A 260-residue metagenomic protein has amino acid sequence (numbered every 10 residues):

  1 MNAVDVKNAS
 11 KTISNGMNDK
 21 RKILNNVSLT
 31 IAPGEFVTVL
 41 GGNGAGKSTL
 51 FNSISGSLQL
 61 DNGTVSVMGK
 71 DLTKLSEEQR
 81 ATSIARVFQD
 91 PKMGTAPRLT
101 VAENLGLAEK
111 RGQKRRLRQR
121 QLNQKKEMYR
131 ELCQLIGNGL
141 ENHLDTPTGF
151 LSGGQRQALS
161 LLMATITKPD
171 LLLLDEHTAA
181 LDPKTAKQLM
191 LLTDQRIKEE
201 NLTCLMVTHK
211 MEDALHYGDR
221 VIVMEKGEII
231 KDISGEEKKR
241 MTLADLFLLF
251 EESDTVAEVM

Functional and structural regions predicted by a protein language model:
M1-A3, T12-N26, S76: A short, flexible loop at the N-terminus of ABC-type nucleotide-binding domains that lies
L40-G42: The feature captures the beta-strand-to-loop junction immediately N-terminal to the Walker
S55: Helix-to-loop junction immediately C-terminal to a conserved catalytic motif
G63-D71: Conserved ABC transporter NBD signature motif
D71-A85, M93, R115, L122 (+1 more regions): ABC ATPase NBD coupling module
T208-H209: H-loop/switch region of ABC-family ATPase nucleotide-binding domains
E228-E252: Conserved beta-strand-loop-alpha-helix hinge in the C-terminal portion of ABC ATPase nucleotide-binding domains
